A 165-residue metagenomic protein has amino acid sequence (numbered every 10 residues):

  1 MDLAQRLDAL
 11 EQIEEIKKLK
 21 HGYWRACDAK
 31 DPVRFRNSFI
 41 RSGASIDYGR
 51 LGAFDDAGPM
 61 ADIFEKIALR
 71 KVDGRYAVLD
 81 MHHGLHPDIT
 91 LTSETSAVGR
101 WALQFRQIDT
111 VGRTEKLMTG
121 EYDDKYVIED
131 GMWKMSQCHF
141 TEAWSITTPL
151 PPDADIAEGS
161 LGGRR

Functional and structural regions predicted by a protein language model:
M1, S42-I46, M135: Short N-terminal secondary-structure initiator segments
M1-R25, A29, V33-R41: Short, low-complexity N-terminal intrinsically disordered segments enriched in polar/charged residues
D2-A4, D73-R165: A beta-strand edge to alpha-helix "cap/lid" segment located at domain peripheries
E11, G52-D55, T114: A structural signal for alpha-helical segments
E14, R50, G58, W144 (+1 more regions): Solvent-exposed, flexible loop/coil residues
P32-A102: A solvent-exposed, acidic/Ser-Thr-rich amphipathic alpha-helical stretch
